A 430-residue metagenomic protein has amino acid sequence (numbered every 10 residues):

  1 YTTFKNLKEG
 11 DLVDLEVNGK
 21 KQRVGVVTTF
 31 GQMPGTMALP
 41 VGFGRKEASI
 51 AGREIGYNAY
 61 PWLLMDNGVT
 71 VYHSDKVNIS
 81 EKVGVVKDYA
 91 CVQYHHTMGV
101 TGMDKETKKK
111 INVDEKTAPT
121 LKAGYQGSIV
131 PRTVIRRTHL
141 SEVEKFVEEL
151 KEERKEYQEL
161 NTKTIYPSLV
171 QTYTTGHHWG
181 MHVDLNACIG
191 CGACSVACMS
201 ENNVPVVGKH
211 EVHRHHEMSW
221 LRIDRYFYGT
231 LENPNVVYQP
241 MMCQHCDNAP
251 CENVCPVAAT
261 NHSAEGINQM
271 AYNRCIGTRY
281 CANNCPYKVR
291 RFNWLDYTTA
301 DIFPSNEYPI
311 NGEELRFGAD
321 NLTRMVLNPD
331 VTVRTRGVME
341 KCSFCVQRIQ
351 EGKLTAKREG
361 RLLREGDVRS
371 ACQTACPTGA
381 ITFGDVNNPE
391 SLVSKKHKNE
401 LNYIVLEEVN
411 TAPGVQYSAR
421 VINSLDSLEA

Functional and structural regions predicted by a protein language model:
Y1-T3, K20-Q22, T29-M33, G42-K46 (+8 more regions): Short, glycine-/Ser/Thr-/acidic-enriched flexible segments
T2-G180, N186, A197-S200, K209: Long, contiguous, secondary-structure-rich segments that constitute the structural scaffold of globular domains
K5, V17, G192-S195, E201-V206 (+8 more regions): A generic secondary-structure signal for well-formed alpha-helical elements
K8-L15, K21-G25, S49, P205-H210 (+4 more regions): Acidic/polar loop patches that form or flank catalytic/metal-binding clefts of enzymes that bind anionic ligands
I165-G190, R222-P250, P256-Y280, R291-D301 (+2 more regions): Ferredoxin-like iron-sulfur electron-transfer modules
C191-T230, T278-W294: Carboxylate/His-rich catalytic cores and anion/metal-binding grooves
L315-L327, G337-A430: Long, compositionally biased charged/polar accessory segments in the mid-to-C-terminal portions of proteins
